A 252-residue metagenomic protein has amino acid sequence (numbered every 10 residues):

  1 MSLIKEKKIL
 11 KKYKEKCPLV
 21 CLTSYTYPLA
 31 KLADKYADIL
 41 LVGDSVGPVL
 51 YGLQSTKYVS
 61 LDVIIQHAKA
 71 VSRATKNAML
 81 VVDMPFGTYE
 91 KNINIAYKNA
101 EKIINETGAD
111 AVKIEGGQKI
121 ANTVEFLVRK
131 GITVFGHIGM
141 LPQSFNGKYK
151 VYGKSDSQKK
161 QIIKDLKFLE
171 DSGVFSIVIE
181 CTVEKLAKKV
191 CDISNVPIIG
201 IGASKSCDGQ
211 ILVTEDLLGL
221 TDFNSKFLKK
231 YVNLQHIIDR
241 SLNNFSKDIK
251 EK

Functional and structural regions predicted by a protein language model:
S2-K252: Alpha/beta enzyme core
